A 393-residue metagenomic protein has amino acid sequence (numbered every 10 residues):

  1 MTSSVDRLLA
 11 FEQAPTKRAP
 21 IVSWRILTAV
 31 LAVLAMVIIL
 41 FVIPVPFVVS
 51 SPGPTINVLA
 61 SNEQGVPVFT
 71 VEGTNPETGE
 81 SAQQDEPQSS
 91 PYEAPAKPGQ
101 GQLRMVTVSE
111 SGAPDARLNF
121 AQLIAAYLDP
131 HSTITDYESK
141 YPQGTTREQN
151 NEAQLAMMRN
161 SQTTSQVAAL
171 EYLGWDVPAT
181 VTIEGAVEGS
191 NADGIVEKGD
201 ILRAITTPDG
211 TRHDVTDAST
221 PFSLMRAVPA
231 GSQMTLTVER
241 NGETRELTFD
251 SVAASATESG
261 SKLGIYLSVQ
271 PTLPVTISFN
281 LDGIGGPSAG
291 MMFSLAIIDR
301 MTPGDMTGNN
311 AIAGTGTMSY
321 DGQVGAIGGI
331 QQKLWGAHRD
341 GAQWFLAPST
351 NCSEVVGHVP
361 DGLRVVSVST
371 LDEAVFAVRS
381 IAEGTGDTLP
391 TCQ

Functional and structural regions predicted by a protein language model:
M1-W24, I124, P130-T135, G144: Terminal targeting segments of Actinobacterial cell-envelope proteins
R25-V45: Hydrophobic membrane-insertion alpha-helices, especially the h-region of bacterial N-terminal signal peptides
V42-I134, S380-Q393: Extracytoplasmic low-complexity, Pro/Thr/Ser/Ala/Gly-rich segments that lie immediately after a secretion/anchoring
Q166-K198, T385-Q393: PDZ/PDZ-like groove recognition
A192-L224, L334, G341-F345: Conserved PDZ fold ligand-binding element
A204-T237, C352-G357, L363: PDZ domains, with a preference for the canonical peptide-binding region formed by the helix
S223, T235-A296, T385-Q393: C-terminal, low-ordered peptide segments at domain boundaries
R300, I312, Y320-F345: Glycine- and Gly-Pro-enriched alpha-helical subdomains that act as flexible, kink-prone "lid/hinge" or packing modules
